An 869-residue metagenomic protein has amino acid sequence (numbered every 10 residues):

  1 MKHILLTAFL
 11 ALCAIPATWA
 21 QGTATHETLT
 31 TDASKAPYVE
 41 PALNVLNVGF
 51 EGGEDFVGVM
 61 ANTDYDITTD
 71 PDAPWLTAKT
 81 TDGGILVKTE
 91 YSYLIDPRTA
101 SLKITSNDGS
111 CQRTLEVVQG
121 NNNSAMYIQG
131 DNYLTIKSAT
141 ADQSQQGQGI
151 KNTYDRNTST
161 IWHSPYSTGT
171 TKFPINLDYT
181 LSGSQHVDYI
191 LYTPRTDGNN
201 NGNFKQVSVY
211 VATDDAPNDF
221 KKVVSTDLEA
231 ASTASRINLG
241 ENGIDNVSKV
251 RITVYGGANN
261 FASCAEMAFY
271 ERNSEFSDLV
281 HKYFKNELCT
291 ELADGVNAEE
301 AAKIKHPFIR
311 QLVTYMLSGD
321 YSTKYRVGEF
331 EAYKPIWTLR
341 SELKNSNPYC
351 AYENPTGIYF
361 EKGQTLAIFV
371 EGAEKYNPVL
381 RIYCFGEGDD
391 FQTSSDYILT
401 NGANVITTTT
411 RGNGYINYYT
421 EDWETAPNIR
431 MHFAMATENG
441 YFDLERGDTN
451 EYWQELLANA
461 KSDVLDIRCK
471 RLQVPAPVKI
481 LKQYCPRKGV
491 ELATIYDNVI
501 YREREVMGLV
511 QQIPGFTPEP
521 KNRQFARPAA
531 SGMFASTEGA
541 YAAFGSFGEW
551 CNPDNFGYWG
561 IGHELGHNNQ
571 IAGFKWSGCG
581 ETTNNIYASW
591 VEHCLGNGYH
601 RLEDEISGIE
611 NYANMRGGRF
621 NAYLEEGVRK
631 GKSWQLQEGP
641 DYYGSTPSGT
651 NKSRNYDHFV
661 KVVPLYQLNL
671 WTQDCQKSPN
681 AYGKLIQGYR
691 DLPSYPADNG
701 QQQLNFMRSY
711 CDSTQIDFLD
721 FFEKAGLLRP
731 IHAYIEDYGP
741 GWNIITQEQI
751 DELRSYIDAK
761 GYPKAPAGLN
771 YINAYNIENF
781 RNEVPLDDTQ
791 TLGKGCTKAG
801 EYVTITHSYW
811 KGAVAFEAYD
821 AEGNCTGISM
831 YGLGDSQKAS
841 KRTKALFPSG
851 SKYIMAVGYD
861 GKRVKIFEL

Functional and structural regions predicted by a protein language model:
T28, P37-Y38, V45, F56-L86: Surface-exposed binding patches on compact interaction domains or structured appendages
D96-D108: A short beta-strand micro-motif common to beta-rich folds, especially ectodomain repeats
N123-S182, R195-G202, R272-D278: Disordered, acidic Ser/Thr/Pro-rich linker "stalks" and the adjacent N-terminal cap of the next globular domain
K172-P174, S182-L191, N246-V247, F360-L366: Extended extracellular/luminal ectodomain segments enriched in beta-structured repeat modules
F173-P174, N199-S274: Trp- and acidic/polar-enriched beta-sheet ligand-binding modules for extracellular glycan and matrix recognition
F276-F330, I336, V663-F780: Pan-zinc metallopeptidase signature
D278-F442, K798-L869: Beta-strand-enriched, solvent-exposed domains that form extended recognition/catalytic surfaces
W453-L456, D463-L670, L685, P696 (+1 more regions): Catalytic cores of extracellular degradative/oxidative enzymes
